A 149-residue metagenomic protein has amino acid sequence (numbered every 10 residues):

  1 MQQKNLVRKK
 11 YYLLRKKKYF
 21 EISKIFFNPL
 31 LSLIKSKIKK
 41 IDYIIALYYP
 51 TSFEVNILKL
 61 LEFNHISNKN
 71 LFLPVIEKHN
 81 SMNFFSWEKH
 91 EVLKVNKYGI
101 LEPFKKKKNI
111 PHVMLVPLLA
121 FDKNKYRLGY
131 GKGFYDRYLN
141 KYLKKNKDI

Functional and structural regions predicted by a protein language model:
M1-K94, I100-K105, N109: N-terminal active-site beta-alpha-beta segment that forms phosphate/nucleotide-binding and substrate-recognition loops
M1-L6, L13-K17, N109-M114, K123-Y126 (+1 more regions): Surface-exposed, charge/polar-rich loops and edge strands
L47, V116-P117: Redox-cofactor binding/interface segments in oxidoreductases and associated redox assembly factors
L61-E62, Y130-D136: Charged helix-capping and loop-helix junction motifs
S81, V92, V116, D122-K123: Anionic-ligand binding patches
K89, L119, Y142-K144: Short loop segments at secondary-structure junctions
Y98-G99, H112-V116: Active-site-adjacent structural patch at catalytic or cofactor/ligand-binding sites
K105, L119-Y126, G133-F134: Short acidic/polar capping segments at secondary-structure boundaries
